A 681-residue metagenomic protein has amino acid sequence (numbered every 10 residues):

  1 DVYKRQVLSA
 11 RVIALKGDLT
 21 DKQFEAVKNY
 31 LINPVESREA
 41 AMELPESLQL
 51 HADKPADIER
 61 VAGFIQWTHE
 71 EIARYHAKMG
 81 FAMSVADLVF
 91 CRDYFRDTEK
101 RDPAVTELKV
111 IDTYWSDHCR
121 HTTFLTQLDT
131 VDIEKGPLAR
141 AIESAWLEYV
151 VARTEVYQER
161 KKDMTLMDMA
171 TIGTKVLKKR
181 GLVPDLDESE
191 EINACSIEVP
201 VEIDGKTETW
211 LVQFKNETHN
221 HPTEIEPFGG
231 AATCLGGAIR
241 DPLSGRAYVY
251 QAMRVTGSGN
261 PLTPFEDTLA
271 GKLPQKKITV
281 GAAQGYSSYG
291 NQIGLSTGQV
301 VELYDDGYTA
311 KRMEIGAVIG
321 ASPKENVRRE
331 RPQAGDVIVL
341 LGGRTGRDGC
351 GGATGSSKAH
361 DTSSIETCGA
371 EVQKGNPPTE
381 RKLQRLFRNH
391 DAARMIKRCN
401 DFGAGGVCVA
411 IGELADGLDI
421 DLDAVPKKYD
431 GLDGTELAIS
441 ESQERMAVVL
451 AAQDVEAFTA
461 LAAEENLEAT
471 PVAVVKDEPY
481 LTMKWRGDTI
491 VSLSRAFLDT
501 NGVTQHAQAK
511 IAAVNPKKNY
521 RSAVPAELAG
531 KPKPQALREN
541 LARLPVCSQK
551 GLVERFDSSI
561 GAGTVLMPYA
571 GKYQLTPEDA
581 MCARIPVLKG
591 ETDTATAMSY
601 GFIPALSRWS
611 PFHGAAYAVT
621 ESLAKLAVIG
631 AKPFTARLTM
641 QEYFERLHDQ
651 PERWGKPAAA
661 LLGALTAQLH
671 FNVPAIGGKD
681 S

Functional and structural regions predicted by a protein language model:
D1: Contiguous, structured surface segment used for ligand recognition
K4-S681: Glycine/proline-enriched, intrinsically flexible loops and inter-domain linkers
